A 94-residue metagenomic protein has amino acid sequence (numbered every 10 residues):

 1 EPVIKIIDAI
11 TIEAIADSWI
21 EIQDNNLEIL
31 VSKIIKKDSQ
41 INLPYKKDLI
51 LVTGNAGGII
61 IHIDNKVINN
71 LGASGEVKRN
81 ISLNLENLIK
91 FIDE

Functional and structural regions predicted by a protein language model:
E1-D24, E28, S82-E94: Long, low-complexity, acidic/serine-threonine-proline-glutamine-glycine-rich intrinsically disordered tracts that serve
I6-D8, V31, S39, S74-R79: Generic structural motif recognizing short loop/turn segments at the entrances and edges of beta-strands
I12-A16, I20-Y45, I50-G54, I59-I63 (+1 more regions): Structural recognition of beta-strand segments within beta-rich domains
N65-I89: Contiguous beta-sheet cores, especially beta-hairpins with glycine/small-residue-rich turns and Gly-(small hydrophobic)
